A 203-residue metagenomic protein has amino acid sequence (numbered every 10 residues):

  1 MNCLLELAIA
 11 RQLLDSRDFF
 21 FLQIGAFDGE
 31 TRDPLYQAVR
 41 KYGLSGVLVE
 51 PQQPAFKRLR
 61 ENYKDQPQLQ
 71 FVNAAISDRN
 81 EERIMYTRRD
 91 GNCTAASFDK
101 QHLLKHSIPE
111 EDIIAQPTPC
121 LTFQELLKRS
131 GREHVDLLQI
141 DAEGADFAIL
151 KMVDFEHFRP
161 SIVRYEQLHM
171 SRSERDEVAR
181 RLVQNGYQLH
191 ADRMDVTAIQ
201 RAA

Functional and structural regions predicted by a protein language model:
M1-A203: Phosphate/nucleotide-binding beta-alpha loop and adjacent structural elements of enzyme active sites
